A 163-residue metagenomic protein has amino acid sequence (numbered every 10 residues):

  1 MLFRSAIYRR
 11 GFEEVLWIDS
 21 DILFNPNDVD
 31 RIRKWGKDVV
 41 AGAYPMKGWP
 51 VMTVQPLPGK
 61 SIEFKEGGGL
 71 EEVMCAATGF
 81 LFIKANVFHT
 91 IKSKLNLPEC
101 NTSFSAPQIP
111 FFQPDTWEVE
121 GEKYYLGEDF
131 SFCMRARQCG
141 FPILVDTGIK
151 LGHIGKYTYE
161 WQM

Functional and structural regions predicted by a protein language model:
M1-L2: Short, small-residue-biased leader/transition segments that mark boundaries at the very start of proteins
Y8-R9, R33: Residue-level signal for alpha-helix termini/capping positions
F12-L23, I83: Short beta-strand-to-loop acidic/aromatic patch adjacent to the donor-nucleotide binding site
E14, D38-V39, I143: Short, Asp-centered acidic motifs that coordinate Mg2+ and/or phosphate in catalytic or ligand-binding sites
D21, M46, K150-L151: Conserved beta-strand edge residues that scaffold enzyme active sites
N25-D115: Conserved catalytic core of nucleotide-sugar-dependent glycosyltransferases
K94-M163: C-terminal catalytic/acceptor-binding lobe
